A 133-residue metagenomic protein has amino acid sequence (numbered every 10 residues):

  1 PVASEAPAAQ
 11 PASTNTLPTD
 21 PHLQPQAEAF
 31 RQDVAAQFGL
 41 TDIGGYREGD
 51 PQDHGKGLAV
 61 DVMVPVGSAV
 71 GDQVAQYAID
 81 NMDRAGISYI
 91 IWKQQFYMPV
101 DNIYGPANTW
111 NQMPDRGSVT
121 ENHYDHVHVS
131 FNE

Functional and structural regions predicted by a protein language model:
V2-P99, Y124, S130-N132: Secreted/periplasmic proteins that engage bacterial cell-wall peptidoglycan
V100-V119: Short, low-order "capping/linker" segments at domain edges
M113-E133: Amphipathic, soluble alpha/beta structural segments
